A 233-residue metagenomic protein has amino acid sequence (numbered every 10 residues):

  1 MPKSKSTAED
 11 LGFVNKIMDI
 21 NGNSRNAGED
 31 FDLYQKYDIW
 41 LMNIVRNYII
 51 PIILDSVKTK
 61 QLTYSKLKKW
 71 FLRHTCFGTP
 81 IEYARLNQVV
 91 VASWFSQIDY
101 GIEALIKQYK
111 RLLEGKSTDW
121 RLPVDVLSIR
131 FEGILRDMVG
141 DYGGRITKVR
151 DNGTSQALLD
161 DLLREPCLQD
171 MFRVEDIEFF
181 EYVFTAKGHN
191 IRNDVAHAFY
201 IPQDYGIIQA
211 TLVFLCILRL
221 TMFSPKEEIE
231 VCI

Functional and structural regions predicted by a protein language model:
M1-R121: Charged alpha-helical initiation segments
E82-V89, D161-D194: Short, mixed-charge amphipathic alpha-helical segments
S93, E178-I233: Charge-enriched, short contiguous segments at helix-coil
G101-A104, Q108, G133-D137, D141 (+3 more regions): Generic, well-ordered alpha-helical scaffold segments in large soluble proteins
R111-R121, V174, H197-Q203: Glycine- and acidic
V124-D125: Long, low-hydrophobicity, solvent-exposed regions enriched in small/turn-prone and acidic residues
I134-F180: Flexible secondary-structure boundary motifs
